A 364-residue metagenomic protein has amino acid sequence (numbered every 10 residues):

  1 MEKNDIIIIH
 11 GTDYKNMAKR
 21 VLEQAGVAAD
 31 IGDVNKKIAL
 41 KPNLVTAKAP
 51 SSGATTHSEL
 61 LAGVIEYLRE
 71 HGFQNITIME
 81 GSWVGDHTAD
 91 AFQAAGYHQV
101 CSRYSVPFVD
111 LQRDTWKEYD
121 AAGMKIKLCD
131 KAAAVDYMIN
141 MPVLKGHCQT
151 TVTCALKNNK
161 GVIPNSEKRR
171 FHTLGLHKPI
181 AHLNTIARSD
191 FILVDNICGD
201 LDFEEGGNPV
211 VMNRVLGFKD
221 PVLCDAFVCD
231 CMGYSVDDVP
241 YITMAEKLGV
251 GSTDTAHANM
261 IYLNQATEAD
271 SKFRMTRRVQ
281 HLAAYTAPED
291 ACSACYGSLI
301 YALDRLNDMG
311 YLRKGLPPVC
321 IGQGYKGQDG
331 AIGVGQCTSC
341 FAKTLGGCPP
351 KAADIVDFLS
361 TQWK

Functional and structural regions predicted by a protein language model:
M1-K364: N-terminal and secondary-structure boundary signal
